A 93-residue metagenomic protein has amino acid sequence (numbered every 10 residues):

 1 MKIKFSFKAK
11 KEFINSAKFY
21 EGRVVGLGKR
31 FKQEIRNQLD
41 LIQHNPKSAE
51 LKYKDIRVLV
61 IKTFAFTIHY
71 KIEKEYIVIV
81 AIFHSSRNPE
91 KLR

Functional and structural regions predicted by a protein language model:
K2-I56, Y76: Basic, Lys/Arg-enriched alpha-helical interface segments
K29, I61, T67, K71-R93: Enriched for short, Lys/Arg-rich terminal
L51, I61-K62: Short gly/ser/thr-rich secondary-structure transition/capping motifs
